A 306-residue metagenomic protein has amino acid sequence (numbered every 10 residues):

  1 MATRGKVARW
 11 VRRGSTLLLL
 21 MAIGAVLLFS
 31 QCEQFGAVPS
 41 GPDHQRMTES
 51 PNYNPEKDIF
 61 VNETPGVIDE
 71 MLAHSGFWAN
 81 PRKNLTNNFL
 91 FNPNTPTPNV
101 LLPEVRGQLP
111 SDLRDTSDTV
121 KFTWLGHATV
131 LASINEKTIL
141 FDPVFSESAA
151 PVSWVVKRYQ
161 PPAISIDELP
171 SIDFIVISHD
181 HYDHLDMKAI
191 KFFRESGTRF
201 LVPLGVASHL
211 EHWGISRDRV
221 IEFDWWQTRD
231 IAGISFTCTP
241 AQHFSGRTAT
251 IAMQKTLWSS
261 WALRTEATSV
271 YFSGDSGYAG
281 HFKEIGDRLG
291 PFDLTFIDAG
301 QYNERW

Functional and structural regions predicted by a protein language model:
A2-A150, W154-K157, P162-A163, L263-G274 (+1 more regions): Metallo-beta-lactamase
P96-S117, P203-T268: Metallo-beta-lactamase
S117, L125-H127, P170, I177 (+1 more regions): Extracytoplasmic
K137, V144-S148, F223-T228, G233-F244 (+3 more regions): Conserved catalytic scaffold of divalent metal-dependent phosphoesterases
L140-D142, S171-H181, L201-P203, E222 (+2 more regions): Active-site neighborhood of phospho(di)ester-bond hydrolases with catalytic His/Asp-centered motifs
W154-L201, G290-F296: Active-site metal-binding motif and surrounding structural segment of the metallo-beta-lactamase
H184, S208-H212, H281: Phosphate- and divalent-cation-binding pockets in alpha/beta enzyme and binding domains that engage nucleotide-derived
K188, H243-W306: Active-site-proximal loop/helix segments of hydrolase catalytic cores
